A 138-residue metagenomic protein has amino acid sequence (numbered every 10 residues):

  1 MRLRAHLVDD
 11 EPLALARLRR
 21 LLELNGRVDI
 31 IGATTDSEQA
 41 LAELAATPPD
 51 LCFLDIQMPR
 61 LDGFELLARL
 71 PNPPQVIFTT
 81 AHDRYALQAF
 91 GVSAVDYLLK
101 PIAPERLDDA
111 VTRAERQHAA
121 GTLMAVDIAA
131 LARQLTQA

Functional and structural regions predicted by a protein language model:
R2, G32, D50-L51: N-terminal glycine-/serine-/threonine-rich beta1-alpha1-beta2 phosphate-ribose binding loop of Rossmann-like
R2-L13, L18, L22: Conserved acidic segment of CheY-like receiver
A5, I30-I31, V76: Hydrophobic/aromatic residues located in beta-strands of well-ordered beta-sheets within soluble catalytic
E11-R17, T34-E38, I56: ABC ATP-binding cassette signature C-motif
R17-N25, E43, L66: Alpha-helical interaction/dimerization surfaces of two-component signaling modules
R27-T35, E43: Short hydrophobic/Thr-rich beta-strand motif most characteristic of the beta2 strand and flanking loop of CheY-like
S37-Q134: CheY-like receiver
A138: Phosphate-interacting basic helix/loop segments used at nucleotide- and nucleic-acid interfaces
